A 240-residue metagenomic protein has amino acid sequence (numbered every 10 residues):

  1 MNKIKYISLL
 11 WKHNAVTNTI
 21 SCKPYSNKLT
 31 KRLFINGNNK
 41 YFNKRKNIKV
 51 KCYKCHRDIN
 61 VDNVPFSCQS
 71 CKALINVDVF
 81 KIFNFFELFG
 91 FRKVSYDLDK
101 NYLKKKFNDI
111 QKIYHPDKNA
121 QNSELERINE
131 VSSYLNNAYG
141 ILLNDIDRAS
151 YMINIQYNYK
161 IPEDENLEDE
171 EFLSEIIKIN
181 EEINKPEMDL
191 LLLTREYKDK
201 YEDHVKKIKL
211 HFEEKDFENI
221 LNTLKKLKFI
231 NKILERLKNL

Functional and structural regions predicted by a protein language model:
N2-Y6, W11-H13, C22-L240: C-terminal accessory/regulatory regions appended to core domains
T17-T19: Ala/Thr-enriched low-complexity intrinsically disordered regions
